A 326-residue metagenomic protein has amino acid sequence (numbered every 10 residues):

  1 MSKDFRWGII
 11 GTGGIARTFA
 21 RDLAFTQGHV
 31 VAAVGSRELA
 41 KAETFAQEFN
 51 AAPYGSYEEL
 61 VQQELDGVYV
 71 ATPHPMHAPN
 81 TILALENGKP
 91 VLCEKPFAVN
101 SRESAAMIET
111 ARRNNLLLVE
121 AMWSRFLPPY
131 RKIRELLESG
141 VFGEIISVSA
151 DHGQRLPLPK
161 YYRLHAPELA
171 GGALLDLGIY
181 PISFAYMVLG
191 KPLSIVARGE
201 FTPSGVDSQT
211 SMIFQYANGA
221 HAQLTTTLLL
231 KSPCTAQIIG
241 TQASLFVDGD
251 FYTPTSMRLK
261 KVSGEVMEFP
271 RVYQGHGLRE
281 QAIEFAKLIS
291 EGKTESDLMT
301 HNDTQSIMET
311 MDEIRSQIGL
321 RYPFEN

Functional and structural regions predicted by a protein language model:
M1, E59, G67-V70, A217 (+1 more regions): C-terminal helix-rich "cap/oligomerization" subdomain common to oxidoreductases
M1-E48, I289: N-terminal Rossmann-like dinucleotide-binding module
E38, V272-I283, M299: Active-site loop of classical SDR/Rossmann-like NAD(P)-dependent oxidoreductases, centered on the catalytic Tyr-X3-Lys
F49-T110: Beta-loop-alpha module in the N-terminal Rossmann-like domain of NAD(P)-dependent dehydrogenases, especially those
G55, L92-C93, L118-E120, V247: Hydrophobic residues in well-ordered beta-strands that form the structural core
A106-W123, G143-I146: Rossmann-fold dehydrogenase core element
S124-V196, P203: Predominantly a Rossmann-like dinucleotide-binding segment in NAD(P)-dependent oxidoreductases
S183-S256, V272, F285-E291: Contiguous beta-strand/loop segments that form the cofactor/metal-binding neighborhood of enzyme cores
